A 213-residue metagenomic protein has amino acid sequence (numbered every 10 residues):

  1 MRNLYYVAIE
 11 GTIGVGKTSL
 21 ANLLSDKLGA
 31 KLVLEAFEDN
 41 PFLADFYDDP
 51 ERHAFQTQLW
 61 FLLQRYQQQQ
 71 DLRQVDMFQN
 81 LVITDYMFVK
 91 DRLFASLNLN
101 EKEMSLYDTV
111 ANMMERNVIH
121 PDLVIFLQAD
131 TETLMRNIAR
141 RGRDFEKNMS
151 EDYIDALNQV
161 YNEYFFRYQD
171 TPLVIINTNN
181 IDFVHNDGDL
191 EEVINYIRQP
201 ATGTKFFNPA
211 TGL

Functional and structural regions predicted by a protein language model:
I9: Hydrophobic anchor at the beta1->P-loop junction of P-loop NTPases
T12: P-loop (Walker A) phosphate-binding loop of NTP-binding proteins
K17: Conserved lysine of the Walker
L20-A21, S25: Post-Walker A alpha-helix
D26-Q64: Conserved substrate/cofactor phosphate-moiety recognition/catalytic segment in nucleotide-dependent phosphotransferases
H53, T57-I119: Glycine-rich phosphate-binding loop used to anchor ATP phosphates in small-molecule kinases, encompassing both
R92-N162: A glycine- and Lys/Arg-enriched "phosphate-lid" helix/loop adjacent to the NTP-binding pocket of small-molecule kinases
A139-K147, D155-L213: NTP-dependent small-molecule kinase module
